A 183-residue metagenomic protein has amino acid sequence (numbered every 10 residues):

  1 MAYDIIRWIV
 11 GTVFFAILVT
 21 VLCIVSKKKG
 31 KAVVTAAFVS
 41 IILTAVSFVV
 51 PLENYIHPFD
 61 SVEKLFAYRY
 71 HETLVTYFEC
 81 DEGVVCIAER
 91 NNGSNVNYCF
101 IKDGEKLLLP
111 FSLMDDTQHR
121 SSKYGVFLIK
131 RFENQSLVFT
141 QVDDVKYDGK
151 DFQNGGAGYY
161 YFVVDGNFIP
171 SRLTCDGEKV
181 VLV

Functional and structural regions predicted by a protein language model:
M1-I24: Membrane-embedded alpha-helical segments of integral membrane proteins
L22-K29, V183: Structural signal for the C-terminal ends of transmembrane alpha-helices and the immediately following loop
G30, E63-F66, K106: Eukaryote-biased, non-catalytic alpha-solenoid scaffold regions
A32-E53: Internal/C-terminal transmembrane anchor helices
V49-L74, F132-D148: Short, non-transmembrane alpha-helical segments in secretory-pathway proteins
Y77-E79: Structural signature of eukaryotic scaffold interfaces centered on beta-propeller domains
D81-G83, I87-V183: Extracytosolic and intramembrane catalytic regions of membrane-associated proteins in envelope/secretory systems
